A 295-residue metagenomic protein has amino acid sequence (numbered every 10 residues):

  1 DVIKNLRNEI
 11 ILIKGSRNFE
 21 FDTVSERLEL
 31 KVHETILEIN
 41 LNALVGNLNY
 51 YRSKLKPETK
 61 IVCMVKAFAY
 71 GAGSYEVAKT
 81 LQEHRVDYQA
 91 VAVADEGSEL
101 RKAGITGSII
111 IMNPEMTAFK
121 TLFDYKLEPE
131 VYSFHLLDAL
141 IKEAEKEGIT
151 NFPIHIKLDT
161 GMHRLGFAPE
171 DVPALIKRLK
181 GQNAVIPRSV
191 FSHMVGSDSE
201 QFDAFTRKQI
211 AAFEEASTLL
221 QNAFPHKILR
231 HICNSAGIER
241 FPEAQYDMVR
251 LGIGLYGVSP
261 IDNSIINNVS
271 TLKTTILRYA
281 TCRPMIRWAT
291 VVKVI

Functional and structural regions predicted by a protein language model:
D1-G46, S53, A92-A94: ATP-dependent carboxylate-amine ligase
I3-R7, F123-D124, E243-A244: Flexible, charged surface loops at secondary-structure boundaries
N5-R7, Y50-T59, E147-I149: Glycine-rich phosphate/diphosphate-binding loops that line cofactor/substrate pockets in enzymes
R17-N18, I110-E115, N234: N-terminal glycine-rich "phosphate-gripper" loop used for MgATP/nucleotide binding and carboxylate activation
E20-D22, E99, F119, E200 (+2 more regions): Glycine/Thr-rich phosphate-binding loops of Rossmann-like dinucleotide-binding domains
F21-H33, L37, S98-G104, I261-V269: C-terminal helical cap(s) of enzyme catalytic domains, especially alpha/beta-barrels
I36-E38, A43-G46, T59-L229: Active-site-proximal beta-alpha core segment in soluble small-molecule metabolic enzymes
D203-I295: Anionic-ligand-binding alpha/beta catalytic cores of soluble enzymes and soluble regulatory domains that recognize
